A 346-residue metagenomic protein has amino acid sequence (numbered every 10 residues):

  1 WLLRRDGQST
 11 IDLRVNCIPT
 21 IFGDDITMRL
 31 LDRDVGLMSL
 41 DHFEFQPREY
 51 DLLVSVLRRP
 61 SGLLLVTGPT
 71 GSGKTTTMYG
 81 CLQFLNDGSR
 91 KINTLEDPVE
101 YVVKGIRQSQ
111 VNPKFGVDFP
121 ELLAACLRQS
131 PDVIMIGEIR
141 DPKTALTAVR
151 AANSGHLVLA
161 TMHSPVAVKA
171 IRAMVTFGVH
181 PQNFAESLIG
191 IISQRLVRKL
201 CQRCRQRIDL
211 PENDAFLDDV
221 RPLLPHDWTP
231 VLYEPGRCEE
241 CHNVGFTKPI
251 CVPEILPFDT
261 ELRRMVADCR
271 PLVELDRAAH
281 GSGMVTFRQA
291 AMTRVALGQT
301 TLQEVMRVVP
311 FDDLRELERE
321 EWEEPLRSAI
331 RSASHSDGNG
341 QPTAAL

Functional and structural regions predicted by a protein language model:
W1-L346: Short, flexible helix-loop junctions that flank or precede catalytic/ligand sites
